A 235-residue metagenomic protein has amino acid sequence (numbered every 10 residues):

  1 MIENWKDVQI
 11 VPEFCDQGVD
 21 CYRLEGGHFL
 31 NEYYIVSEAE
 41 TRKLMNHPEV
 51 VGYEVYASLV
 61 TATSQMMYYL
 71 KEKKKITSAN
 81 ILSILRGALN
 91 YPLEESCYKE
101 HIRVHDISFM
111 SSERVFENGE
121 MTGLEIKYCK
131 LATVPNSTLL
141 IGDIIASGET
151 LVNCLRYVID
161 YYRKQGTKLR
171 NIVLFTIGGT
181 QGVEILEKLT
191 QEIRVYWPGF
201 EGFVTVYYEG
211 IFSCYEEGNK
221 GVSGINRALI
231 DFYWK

Functional and structural regions predicted by a protein language model:
M1-K235: PRPP-associated nucleotide enzymes
